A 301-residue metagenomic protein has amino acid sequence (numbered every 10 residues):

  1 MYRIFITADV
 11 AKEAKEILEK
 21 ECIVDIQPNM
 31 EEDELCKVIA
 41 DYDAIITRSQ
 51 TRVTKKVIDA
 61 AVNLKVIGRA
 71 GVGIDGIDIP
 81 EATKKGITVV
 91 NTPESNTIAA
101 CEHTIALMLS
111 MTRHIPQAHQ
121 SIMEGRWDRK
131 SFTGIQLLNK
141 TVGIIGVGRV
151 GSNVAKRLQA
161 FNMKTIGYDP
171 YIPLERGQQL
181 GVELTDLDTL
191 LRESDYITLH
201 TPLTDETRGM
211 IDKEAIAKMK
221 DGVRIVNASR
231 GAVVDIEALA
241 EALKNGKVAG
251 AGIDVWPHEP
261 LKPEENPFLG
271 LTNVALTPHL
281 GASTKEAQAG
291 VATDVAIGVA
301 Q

Functional and structural regions predicted by a protein language model:
M1-T92, D212-E214: An N-terminal-biased, well-structured beta-alpha scaffold segment characteristic of Rossmann-like dinucleotide-binding
Y2-F5, E13, E21-D25, E94-A99 (+9 more regions): Structural/interface elements that position substrates and couple domains in central-metabolism enzymes
I39-A44, V62-L64, R192-I197, K220-V223: Short acidic/histidine-rich motifs immediately flanking catalytic phosphotransfer sites in two-component signaling
Q50, V72, D195, T201-L203 (+2 more regions): Short glycine-/small-residue-rich Rossmann-like dinucleotide-binding loops
R52, G73-G76, N91, S95-N96 (+4 more regions): Residue-level detector of alpha-helix initiation sites
K85-I87, T92-T141, N153-A160: Phosphate-binding beta-alpha-beta segment of Rossmann-like dinucleotide-binding domains, i.e., the NAD(P)
V89-V90, K213, D221-Q301: Rossmann-like dinucleotide-binding domain for NAD(H)/NADP(H)
K130-D221, E237: Rossmann-like dinucleotide/phosphate-binding beta-alpha-beta segment
